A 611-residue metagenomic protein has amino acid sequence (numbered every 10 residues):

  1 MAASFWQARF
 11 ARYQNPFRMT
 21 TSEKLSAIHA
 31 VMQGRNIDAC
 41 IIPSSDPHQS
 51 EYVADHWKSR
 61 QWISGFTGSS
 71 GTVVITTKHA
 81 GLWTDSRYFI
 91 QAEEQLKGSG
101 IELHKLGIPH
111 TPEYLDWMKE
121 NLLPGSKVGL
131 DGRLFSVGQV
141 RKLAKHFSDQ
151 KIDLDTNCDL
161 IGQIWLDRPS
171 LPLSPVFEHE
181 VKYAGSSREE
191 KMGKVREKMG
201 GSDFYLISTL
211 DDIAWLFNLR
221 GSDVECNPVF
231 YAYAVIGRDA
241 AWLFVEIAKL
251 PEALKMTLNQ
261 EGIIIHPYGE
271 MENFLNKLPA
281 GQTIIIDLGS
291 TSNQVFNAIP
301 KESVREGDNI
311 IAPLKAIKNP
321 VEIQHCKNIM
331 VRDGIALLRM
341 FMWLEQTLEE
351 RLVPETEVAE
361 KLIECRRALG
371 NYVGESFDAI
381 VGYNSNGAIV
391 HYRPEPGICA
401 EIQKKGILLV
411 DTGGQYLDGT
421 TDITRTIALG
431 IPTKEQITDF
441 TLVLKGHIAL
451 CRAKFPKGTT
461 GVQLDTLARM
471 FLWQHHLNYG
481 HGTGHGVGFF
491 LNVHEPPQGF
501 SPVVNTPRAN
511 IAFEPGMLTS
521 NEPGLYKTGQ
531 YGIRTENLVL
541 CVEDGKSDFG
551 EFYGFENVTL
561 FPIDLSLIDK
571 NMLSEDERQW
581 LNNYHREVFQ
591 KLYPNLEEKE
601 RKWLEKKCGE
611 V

Functional and structural regions predicted by a protein language model:
A2-V611: Active-site neighborhoods and metal-handling regions in enzymes and metal-associated proteins
